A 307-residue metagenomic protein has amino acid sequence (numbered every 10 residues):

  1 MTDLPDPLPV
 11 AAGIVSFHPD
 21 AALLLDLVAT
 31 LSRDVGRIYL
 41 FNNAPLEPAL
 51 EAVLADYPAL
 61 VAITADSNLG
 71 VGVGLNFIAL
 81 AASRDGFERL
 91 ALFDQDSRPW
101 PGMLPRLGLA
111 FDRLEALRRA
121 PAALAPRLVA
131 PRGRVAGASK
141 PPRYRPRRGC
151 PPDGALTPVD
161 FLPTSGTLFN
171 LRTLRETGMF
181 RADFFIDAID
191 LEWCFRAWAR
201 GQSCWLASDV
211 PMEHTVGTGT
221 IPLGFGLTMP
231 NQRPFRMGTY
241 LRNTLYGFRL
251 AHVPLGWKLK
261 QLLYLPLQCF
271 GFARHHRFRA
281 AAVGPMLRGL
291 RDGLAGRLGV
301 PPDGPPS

Functional and structural regions predicted by a protein language model:
I14-R33: Short, well-formed alpha-helical segments that are part of the catalytic scaffolds of diverse glycosyltransferases
N42-L50, S67, S97-R98: A conserved acidic beta->alpha catalytic loop
A65-A82: Glycine-rich, basic loop-to-helix element that forms the pyrophosphate-binding segment of sugar-nucleotide handling
F87-R98: Short beta-strand-to-loop acidic/aromatic patch adjacent to the donor-nucleotide binding site
P101-G137: Conserved donor NDP-sugar-binding/catalytic core segment of glycosyltransferases
K140-D160: Short, flexible, basic/aromatic active-site loop/helix in glycosyltransferases
T167, T173-G178, D183-V210: A short, conserved alpha-helix in the catalytic core of glycosyltransferases
R249-S307: Non-catalytic, C-terminal membrane-associated alpha-helical segments of glycosyltransferases
